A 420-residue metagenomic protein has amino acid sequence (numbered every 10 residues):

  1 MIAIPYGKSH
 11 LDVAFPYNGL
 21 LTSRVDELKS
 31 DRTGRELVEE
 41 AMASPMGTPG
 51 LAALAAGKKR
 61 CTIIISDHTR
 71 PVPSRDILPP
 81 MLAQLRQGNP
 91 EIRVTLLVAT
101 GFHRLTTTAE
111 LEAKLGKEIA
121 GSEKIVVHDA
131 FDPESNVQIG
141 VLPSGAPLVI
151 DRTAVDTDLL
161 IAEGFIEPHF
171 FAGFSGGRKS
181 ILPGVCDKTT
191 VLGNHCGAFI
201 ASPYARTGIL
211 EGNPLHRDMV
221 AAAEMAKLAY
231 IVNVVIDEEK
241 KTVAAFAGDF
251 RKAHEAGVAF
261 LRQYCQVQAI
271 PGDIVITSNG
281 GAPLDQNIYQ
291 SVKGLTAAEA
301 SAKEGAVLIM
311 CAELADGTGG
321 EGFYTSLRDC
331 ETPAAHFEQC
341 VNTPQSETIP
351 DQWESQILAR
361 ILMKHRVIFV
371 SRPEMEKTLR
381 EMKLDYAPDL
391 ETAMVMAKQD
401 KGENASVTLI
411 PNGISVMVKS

Functional and structural regions predicted by a protein language model:
M1-M42: N-terminal amphipathic/basic leader segments beginning at the initiator methionine
M46-T62, R86-I92, Q266-I274, A302-K303 (+1 more regions): Glycine-rich phosphate/diphosphate-binding loops that line cofactor/substrate pockets in enzymes
R60-P71, T95-G101, I276-S278: Short glycine-rich or small-residue beta-strand-to-loop segments that form or flank ligand, phosphate, metal/Fe-S
T62-I64, I161-E163, D273-S278, I309 (+1 more regions): Structural motif
R86, S291-V292, T296-S420: C-terminal non-catalytic interaction/assembly regions of soluble proteins
T106-F174: An acidic, phosphate/nucleotide-engaging active-site surface
D156-E239: Internal metal/ion-chelating core segments
A205-A282: Membrane-embedded hairpin module used as a gating/binding unit in multi-pass transport and secretion proteins
